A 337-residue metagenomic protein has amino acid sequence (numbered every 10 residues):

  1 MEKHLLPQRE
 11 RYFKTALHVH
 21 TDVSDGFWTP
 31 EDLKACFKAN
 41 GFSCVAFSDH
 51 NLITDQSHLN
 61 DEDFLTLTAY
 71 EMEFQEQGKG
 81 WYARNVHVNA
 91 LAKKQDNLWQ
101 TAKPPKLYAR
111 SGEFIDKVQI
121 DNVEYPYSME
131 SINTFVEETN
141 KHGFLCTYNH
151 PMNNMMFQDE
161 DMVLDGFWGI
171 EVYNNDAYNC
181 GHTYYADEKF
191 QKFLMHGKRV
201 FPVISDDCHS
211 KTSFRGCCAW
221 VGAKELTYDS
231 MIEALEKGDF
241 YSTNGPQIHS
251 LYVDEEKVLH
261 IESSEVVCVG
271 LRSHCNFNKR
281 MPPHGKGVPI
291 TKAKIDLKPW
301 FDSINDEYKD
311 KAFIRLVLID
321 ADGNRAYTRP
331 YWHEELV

Functional and structural regions predicted by a protein language model:
M1-Q8, Y12, G197-F201, D206-V337: C-terminal functional module detector
E2-G143, N149, M156-Q158, D165 (+5 more regions): A metal-dependent hydrolase metal-coordination microenvironment
H18-V19, D121, M152, S213 (+2 more regions): Generic, low-specificity signal for short hydrophobic/alpha-helical stretches with a mild N-terminal bias, encompassing
S57-N60, D159-D161, F214-C217, H284: Short secondary-structure transition/capping segments
N60, M162, E255-L259: Short amphipathic alpha-helical patches
V136-N140, F193-L194, L235, I304: Hydrophobic, Leu/Ile/Phe/Ala-enriched alpha-helical segments that form helix-helix packing faces
V163-L164, M195: Short, conserved loop/helix-junction motifs that constitute active-site signature segments in enzyme catalytic cores
E171-A177, L194-G197, D239: Short, well-ordered alpha-helical segments in soluble proteins
